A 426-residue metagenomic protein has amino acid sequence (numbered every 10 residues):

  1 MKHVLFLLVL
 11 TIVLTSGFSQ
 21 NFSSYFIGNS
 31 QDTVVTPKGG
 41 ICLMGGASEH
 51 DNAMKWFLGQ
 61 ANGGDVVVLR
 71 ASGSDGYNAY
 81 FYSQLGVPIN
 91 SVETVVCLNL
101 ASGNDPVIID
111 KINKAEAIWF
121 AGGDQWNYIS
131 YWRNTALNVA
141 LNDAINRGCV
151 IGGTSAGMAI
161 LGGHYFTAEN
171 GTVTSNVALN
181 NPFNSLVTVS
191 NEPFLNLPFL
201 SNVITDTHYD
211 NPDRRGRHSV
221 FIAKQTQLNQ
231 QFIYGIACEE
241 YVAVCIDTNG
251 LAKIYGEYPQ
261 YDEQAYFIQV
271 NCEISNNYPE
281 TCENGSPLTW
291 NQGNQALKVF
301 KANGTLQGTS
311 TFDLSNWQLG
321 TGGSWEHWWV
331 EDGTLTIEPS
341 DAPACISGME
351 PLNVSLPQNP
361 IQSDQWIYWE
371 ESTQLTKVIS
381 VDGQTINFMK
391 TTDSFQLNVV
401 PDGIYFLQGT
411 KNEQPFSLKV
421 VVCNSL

Functional and structural regions predicted by a protein language model:
M1-N21: Bacterial Sec-dependent N-terminal signal peptides
Q20-G63, V173-C345: C-terminal and late-domain segments of enzyme folds
N21-A121: N-terminal beta1-alpha1 cap of cysteine-dependent amidohydrolase-like domains
K111-K114, N134-G148: Catalytic-core regions built around general acid/base machinery
A121-G122, I145-Y165: Catalytic nucleophile loop
Q125-T135: Glycine/threonine-rich flexible loop motifs
E350-L426: C-terminal outer-membrane/trafficking sorting elements
